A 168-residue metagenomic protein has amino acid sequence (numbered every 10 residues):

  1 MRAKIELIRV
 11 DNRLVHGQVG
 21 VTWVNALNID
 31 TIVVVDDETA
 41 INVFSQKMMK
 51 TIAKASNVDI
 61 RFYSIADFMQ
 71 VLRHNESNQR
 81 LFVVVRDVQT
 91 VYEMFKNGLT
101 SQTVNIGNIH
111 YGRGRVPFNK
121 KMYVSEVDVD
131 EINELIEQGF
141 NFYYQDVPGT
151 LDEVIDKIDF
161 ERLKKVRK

Functional and structural regions predicted by a protein language model:
R2-D59: Long, hydrophobic N-terminal alpha-helical segment
I5-I8, D30-V33, D59-R61, R80-V83 (+2 more regions): Structural motif
D11-V15, S64, V124-S125: A general structural motif
G20-V21, V91, I132: Generic hydrophobic/aromatic pocket-lining and core-packing "Φ" positions
D36-A40, Y63-D67, V88, N108-Y111 (+1 more regions): Short, ordered loop/turn segments at secondary-structure junctions
K50-I52, Q79, M122, E161-R162: Short, hinge-like loop/turn segments at secondary-structure boundaries
I60-G107: Ordered, amphipathic secondary-structure segments that act as subunit-interaction surfaces in large macromolecular
N97, Q102-K168: Glycine-rich, aromatic-bearing surface loops/beta-hairpins
